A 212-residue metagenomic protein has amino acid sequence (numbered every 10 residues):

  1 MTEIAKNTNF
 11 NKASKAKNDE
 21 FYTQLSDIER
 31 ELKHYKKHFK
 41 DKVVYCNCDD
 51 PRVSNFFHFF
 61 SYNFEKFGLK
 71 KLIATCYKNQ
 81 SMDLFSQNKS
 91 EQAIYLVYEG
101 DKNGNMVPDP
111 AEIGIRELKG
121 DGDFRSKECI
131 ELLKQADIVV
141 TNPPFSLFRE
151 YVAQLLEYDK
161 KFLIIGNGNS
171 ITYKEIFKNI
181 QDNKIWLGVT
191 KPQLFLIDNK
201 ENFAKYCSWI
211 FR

Functional and structural regions predicted by a protein language model:
M1-R212: Class I S-adenosyl-L-methionine-dependent methyltransferase catalytic core
